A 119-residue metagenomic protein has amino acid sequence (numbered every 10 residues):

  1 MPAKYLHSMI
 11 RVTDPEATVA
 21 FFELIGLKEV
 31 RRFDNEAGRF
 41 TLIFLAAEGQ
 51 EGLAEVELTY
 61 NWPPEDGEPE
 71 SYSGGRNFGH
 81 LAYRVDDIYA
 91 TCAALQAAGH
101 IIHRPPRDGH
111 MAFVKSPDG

Functional and structural regions predicted by a protein language model:
M1, V30-D34, T41-L45, Y83 (+1 more regions): Vicinal oxygen chelate
M1-P2, S73-G75: Short, flexible turn/loop "capping" segments at secondary-structure junctions
P2-A3, M9-L53, F113: Core segments of cupin and vicinal oxygen chelate
Y5-H7, R76-H80: Eukaryotic phosphotyrosine signaling hubs
P15, F78, V85-I88: Hydrophobic pocket-lining residues within nucleotide cofactor-binding pockets
W62-P63: A beta-strand/beta-hairpin structural motif
G67-S71: Short, P/G- and charge-enriched loop/turn segments at secondary-structure junctions
